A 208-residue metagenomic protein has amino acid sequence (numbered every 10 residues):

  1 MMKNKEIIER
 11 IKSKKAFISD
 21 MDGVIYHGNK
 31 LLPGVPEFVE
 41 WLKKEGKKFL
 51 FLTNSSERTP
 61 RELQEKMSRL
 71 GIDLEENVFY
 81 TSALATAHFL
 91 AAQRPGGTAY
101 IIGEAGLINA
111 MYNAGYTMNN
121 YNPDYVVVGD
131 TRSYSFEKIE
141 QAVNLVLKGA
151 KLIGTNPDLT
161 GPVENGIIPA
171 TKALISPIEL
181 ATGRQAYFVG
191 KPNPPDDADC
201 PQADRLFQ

Functional and structural regions predicted by a protein language model:
M1-M21, I25-Q208: HAD-like aspartate-dependent phosphatase fold
